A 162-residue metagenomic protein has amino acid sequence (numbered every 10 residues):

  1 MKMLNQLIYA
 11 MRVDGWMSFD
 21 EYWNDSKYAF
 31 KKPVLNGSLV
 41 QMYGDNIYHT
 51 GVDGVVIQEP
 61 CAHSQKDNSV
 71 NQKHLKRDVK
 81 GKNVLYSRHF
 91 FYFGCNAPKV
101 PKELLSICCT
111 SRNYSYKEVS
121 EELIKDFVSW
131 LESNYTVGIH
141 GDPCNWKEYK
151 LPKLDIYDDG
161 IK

Functional and structural regions predicted by a protein language model:
N5-W16: Short beta-strand-centered aromatic/proline hotspots
F19-K162: Contiguous surface segments at macromolecular interaction interfaces
